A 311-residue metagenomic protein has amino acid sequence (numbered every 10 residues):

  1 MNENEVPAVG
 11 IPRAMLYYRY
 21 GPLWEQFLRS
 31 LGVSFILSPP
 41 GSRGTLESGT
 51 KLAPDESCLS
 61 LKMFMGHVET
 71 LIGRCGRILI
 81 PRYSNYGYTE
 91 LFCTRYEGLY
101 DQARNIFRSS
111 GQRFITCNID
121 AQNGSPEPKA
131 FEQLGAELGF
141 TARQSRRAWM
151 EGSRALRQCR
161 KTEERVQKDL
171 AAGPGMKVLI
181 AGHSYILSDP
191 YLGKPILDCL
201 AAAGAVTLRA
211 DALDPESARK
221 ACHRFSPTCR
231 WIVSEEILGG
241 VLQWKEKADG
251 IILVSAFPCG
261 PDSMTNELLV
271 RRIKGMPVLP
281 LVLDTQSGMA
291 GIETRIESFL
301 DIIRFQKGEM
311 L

Functional and structural regions predicted by a protein language model:
M1-L311: An N-terminal assembly and electron-transfer interface module characteristic of large anaerobic redox and radical
